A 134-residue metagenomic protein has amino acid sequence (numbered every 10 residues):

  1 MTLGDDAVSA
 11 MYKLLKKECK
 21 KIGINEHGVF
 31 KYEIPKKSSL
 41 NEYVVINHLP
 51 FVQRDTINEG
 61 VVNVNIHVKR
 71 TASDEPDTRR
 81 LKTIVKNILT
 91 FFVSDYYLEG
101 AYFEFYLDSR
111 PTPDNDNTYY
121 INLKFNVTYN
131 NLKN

Functional and structural regions predicted by a protein language model:
M1-I24, N47-N134: Charged, amphipathic alpha-helical segments and their flanking helix caps
H27-I34, N41-Y43, P50: N-terminal, polar/charged subdomain of small-to-medium soluble alpha/beta proteins
I34-S38, T112-N115: A short beta-turn/loop motif at secondary-structure boundaries
S38-L40, N58: A short, polar/charged loop/turn motif at coil->beta-strand junctions and beta-hairpin connectors
